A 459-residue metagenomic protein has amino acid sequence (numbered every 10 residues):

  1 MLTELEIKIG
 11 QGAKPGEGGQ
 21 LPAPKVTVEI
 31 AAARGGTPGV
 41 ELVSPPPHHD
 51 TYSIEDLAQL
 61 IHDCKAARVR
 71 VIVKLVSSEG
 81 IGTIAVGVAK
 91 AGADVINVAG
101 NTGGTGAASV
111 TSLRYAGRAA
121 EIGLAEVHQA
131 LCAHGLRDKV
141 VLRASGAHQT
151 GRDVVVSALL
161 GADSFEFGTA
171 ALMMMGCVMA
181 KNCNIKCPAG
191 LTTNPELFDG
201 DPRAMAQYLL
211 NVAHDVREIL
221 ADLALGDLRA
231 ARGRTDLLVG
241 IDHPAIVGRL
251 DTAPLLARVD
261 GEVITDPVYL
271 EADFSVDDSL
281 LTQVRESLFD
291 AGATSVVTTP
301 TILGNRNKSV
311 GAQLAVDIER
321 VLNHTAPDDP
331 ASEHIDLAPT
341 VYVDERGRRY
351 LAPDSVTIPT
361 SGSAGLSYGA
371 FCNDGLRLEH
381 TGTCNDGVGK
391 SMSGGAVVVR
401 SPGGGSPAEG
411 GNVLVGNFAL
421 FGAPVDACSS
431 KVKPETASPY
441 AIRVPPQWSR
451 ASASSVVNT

Functional and structural regions predicted by a protein language model:
M1-D63, R70-V73, G80, I84-A89 (+1 more regions): Active-site-facing alpha/beta catalytic cores
M1-T3, P24-V28, K74, A89-T105 (+4 more regions): Terminal amphipathic helices with adjacent charged low-complexity linkers/tails
T3-I9, D50, V71-L75, I96-V98 (+4 more regions): Hydrophobic faces of well-ordered beta-strands that scaffold small-molecule active sites in alpha/beta enzyme cores
E17, P38-Y52, I84-A133, M174 (+2 more regions): Glycine/Thr-rich beta-alpha phosphate-binding loop at enzyme active sites
A33-P46, C64-R68, T102-Y115, P195-F198 (+1 more regions): Gly-rich Lys/Arg/Thr-decorated short loops/hinges at beta-loop-alpha junctions or inter-strand turns that position
C64-V71, K90-V98, Q129-V140, A158-F167 (+6 more regions): Secondary-structure transition/capping motifs at alpha-helix termini and the adjoining loop/turn into the next element
R118, I122, E126-K139, Q149-V155 (+3 more regions): Alpha/beta catalytic cores of nucleotide-metabolism and tRNA/nucleoside-modifying enzymes
P202, A206, L220-L223, A257 (+1 more regions): Long, distal/terminal scaffolding or interaction modules with repetitive or compositionally biased sequence
